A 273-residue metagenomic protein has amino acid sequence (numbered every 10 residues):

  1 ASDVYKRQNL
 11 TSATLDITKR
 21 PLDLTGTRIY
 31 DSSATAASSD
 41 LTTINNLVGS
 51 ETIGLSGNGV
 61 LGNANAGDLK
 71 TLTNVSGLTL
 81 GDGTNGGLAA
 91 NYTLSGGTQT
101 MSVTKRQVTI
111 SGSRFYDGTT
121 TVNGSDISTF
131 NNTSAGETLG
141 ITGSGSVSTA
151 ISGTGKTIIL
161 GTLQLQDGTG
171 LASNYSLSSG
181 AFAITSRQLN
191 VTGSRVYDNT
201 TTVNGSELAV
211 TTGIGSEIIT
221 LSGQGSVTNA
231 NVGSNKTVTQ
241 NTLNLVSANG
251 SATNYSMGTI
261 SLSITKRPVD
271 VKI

Functional and structural regions predicted by a protein language model:
S2-I273: Short loop/turn motifs that initiate or flank beta-strands
